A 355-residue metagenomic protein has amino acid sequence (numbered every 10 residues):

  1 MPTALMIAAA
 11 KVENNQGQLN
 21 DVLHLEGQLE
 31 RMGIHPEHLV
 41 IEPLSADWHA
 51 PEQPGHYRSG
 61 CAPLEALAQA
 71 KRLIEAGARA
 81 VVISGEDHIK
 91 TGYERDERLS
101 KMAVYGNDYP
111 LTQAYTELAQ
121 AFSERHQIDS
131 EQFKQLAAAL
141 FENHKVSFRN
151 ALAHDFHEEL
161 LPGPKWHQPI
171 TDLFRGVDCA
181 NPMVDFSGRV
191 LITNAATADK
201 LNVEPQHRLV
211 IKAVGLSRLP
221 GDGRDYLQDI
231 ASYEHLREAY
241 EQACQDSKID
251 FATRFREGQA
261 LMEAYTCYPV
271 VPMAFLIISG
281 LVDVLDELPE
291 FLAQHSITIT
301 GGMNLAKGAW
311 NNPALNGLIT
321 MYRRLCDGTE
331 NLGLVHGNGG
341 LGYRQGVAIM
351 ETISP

Functional and structural regions predicted by a protein language model:
M1-T197, L201-W310, L315-E330, L334-P355: Conserved "HGTGT" condensation-loop signature of ketosynthase/thiolase-family condensing enzymes that catalyze
